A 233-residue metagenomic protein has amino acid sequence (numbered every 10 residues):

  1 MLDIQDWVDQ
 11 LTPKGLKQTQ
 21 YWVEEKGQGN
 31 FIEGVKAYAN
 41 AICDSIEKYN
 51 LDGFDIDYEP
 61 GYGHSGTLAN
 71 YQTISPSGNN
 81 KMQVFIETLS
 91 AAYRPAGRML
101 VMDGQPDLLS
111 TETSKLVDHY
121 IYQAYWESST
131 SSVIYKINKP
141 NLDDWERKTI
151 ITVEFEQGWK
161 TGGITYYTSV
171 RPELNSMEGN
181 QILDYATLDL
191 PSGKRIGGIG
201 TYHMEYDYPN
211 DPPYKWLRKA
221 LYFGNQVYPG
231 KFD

Functional and structural regions predicted by a protein language model:
M1-D184, K194-I196, E205, P209-P212 (+2 more regions): Chitinase-like catalytic core of GlcNAc-active glycosidases
T187-L190: Solenoid-like repeat scaffolds
I199-T201: Long amphipathic alpha-helical assembly cores
N225-D233: N-terminal module-boundary/linker segments of secreted carbohydrate-active enzymes
